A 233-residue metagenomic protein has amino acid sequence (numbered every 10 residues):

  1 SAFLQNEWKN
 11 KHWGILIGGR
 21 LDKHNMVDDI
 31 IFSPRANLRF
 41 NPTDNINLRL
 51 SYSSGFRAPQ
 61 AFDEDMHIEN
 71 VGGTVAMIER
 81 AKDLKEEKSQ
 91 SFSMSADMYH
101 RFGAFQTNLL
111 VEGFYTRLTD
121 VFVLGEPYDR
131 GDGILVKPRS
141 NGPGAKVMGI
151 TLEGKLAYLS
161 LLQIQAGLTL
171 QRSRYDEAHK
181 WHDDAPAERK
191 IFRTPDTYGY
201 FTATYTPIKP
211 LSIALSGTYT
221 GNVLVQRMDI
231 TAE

Functional and structural regions predicted by a protein language model:
S1, V27-S33, A61-H67, T74-V75 (+5 more regions): Outer-membrane beta-barrel translocator domains and adjoining extracellular loop/strand segments of Gram-negative
S1-T43, N47, A58, E69 (+1 more regions): Signature of Gram-negative outer-membrane beta-barrel scaffolds
A2-L4, G19, F32-L38, R80 (+3 more regions): Hydrophobic, lipid-facing positions within transmembrane beta-strands of outer-membrane proteins
N6-N10, L21, F40-N41, S54 (+5 more regions): Residue-level signature of outer-membrane beta-barrel architecture
K9-G14, N108-L118, P138-M228: Gram-negative outer-membrane beta-barrel transporters
G14-L16, N37, N41, N47-S51 (+4 more regions): Membrane-spanning beta-strand positions in outer-membrane beta-barrel proteins
D22-M26, N45, S53-P59, M66 (+4 more regions): Structural signature of outer-membrane beta-barrel domains
N41, R49, D83-N141, K146-M148: Membrane-embedded beta-barrel scaffold of Gram-negative outer-membrane proteins
